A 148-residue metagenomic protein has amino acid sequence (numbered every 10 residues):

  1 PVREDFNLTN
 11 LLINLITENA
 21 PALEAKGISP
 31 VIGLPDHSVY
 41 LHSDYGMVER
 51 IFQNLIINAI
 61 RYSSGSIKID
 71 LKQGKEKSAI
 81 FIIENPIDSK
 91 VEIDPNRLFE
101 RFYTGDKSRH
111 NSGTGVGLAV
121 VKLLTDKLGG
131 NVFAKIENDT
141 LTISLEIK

Functional and structural regions predicted by a protein language model:
V2-D5, E24, S29-V39: Conserved catalytic submotifs in the C-terminal HATPase_c
V2-T17: A conserved beta-strand-to-alpha-helix junction within the catalytic ATP-binding
A59-I60: Short helix-loop "hinge" at the ATP-lid/N-box region of the Bergerat-fold HATPase_c
S66-K77: Short beta-strand/loop element within the Bergerat-fold HATPase_c
K90-Y103: Short conserved segment of the HATPase_c
G117, V121: Short alpha-helical Gxxx[C/S/T] motif in the catalytic ATP-binding
